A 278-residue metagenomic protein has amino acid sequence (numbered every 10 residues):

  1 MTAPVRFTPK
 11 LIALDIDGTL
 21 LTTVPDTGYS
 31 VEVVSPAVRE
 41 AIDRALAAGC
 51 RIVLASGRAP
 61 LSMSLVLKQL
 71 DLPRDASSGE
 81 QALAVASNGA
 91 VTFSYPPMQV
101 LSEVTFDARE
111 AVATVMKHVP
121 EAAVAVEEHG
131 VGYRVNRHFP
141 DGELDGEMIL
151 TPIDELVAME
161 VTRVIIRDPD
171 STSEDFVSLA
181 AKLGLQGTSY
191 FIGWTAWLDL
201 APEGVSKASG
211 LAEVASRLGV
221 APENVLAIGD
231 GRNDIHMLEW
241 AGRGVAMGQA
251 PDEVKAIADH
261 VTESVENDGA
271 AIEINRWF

Functional and structural regions predicted by a protein language model:
T2-A3, F7-L11, S35, A201-F278: Mg2+-dependent phosphoryl-transfer enzymes with acidic/Ser/Thr/Gly-rich catalytic loops
T8-G28, L54, L238: Asp-based phosphoryl-transfer active-site loop
P9, G49, Q81, V161-T162 (+2 more regions): Short, well-ordered alpha-helix to beta-strand connector turns
V24, P36-D141: Active-site phosphate-binding/coordination module
A45, S56, N88, V164 (+3 more regions): Residue-level signal for inorganic ion chemistry
L70, E80, N88, L183-Q186 (+2 more regions): Short, structured coil segments at secondary-structure junctions
S102-V104, I149-T151, V261-S264: Short acidic-hydrophobic, aromatic-tinged amphipathic segments that line or gate anion-handling sites
H118-I228, R232, H236-W240: Conserved acidic, metal-coordinating active-site core of Asp-based, Mg2+-dependent phosphoryl-transfer enzymes
